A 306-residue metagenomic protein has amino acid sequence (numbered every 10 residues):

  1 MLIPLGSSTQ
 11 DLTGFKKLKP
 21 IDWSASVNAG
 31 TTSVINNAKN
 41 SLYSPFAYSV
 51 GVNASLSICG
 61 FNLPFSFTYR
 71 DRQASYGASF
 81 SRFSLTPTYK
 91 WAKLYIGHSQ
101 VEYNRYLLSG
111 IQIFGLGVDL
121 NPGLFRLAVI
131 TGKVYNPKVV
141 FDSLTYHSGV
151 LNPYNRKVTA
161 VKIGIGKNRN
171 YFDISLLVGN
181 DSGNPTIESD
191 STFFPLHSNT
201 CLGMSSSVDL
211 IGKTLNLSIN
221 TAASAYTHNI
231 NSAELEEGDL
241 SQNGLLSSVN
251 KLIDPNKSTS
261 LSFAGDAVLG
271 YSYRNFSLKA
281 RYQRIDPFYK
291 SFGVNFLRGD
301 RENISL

Functional and structural regions predicted by a protein language model:
M1-T13: Bacterial Sec-dependent N-terminal signal peptides
D11-L306: Outer-membrane beta-barrel channel domains
